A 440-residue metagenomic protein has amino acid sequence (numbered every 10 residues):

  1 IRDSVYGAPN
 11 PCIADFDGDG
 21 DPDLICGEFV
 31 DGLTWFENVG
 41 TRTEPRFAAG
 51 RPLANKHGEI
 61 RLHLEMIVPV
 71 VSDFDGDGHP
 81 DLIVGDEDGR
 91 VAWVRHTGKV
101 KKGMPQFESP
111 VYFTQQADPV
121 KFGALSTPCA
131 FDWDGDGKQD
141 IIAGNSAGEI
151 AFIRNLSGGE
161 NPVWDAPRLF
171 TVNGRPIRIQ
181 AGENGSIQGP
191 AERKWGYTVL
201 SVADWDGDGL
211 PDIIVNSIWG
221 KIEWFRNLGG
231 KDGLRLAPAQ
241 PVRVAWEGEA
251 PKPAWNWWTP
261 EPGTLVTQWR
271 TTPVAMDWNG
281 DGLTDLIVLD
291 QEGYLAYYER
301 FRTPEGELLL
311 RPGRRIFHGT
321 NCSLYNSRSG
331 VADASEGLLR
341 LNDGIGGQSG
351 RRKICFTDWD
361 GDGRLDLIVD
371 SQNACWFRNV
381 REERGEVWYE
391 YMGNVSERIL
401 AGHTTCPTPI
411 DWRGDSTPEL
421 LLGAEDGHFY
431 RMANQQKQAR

Functional and structural regions predicted by a protein language model:
I1-Y6, V39-L64, T97-G123, L156-W195 (+4 more regions): Blade-edge motifs of beta-propeller repeat domains
Y6-C12, E28-F29, D86-E87: Solenoidal tandem-repeat scaffolds enriched in leucines and small polar residues
P9-F16, I67-F74, S126-W133, T198-W205 (+3 more regions): Beta-propeller blade termini
G18-G27, G76-G85, G135-G144, G207-N216 (+3 more regions): Acidic/hydrophobic-patterned starts of short beta strands in beta-sheet-rich repeat architectures
D31-G32, G89-R90, G148-E149, G220-K221 (+3 more regions): Loop/turn residues immediately N-terminal
W35-E37, W93-R95, F152-R154, W224-R226 (+3 more regions): Conserved blade-register residue in beta-propeller folds
G293, G347-V380: Loop/turn-rich, solvent-exposed surfaces of beta-rich toroidal or solenoidal domains
A401-R440: Blade-level signature of beta-propeller repeat domains, shared across WD40, Kelch, NHL, RCC1 and BNR/Asp-box propellers
